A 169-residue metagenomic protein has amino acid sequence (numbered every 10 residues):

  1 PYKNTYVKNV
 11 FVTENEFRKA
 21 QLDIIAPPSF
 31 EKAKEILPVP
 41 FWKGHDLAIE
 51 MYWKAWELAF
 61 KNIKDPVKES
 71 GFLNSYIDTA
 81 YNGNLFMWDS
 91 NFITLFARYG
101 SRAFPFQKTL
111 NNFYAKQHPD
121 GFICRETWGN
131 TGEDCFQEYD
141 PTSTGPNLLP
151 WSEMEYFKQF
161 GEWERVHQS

Functional and structural regions predicted by a protein language model:
P1-L85, K108, N112: Low-complexity, Ser/Thr/Pro/Gly-enriched N-terminal "stalk/linker" regions
G83-S169: Aromatic-rich carbohydrate-recognition surfaces in CAZymes
